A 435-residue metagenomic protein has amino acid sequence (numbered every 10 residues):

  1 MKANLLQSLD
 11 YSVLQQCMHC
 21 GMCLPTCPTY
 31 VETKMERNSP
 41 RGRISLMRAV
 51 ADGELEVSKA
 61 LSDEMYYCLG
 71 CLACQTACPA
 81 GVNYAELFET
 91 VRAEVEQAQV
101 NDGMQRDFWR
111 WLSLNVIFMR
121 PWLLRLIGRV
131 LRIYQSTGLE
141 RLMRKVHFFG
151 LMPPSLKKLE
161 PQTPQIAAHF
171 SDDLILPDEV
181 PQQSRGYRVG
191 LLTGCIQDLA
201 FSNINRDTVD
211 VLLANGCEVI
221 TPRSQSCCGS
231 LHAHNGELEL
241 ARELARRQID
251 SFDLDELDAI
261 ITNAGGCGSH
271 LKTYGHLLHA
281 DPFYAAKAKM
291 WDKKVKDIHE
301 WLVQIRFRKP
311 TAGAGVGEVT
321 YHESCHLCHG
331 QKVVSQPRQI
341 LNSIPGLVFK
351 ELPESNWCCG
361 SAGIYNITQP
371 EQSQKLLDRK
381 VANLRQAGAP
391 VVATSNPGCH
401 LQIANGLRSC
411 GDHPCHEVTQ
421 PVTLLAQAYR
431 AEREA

Functional and structural regions predicted by a protein language model:
M1-L6, Y30-D63, G81-L112, H413-L424: Non-heme iron-sulfur electron-transfer modules
K2-L14, L55-M65, L213-G216, I344-F349: Short, intrinsically disordered, charge-biased short linear motifs at domain edges
Y11-Y30, S58, S62-V82, H326 (+1 more regions): Cysteine-centered iron-sulfur cluster-binding motifs in ferredoxin-type domains/subunits of redox enzymes
Q15, K34-N38, E56, H232-E239: Alpha-helix capping and helix-loop boundary segments enriched in small/acidic/polar residues
Q16, R43-L46, E64-Y67, R188 (+2 more regions): Residue-level recognition of specific faces of alpha-helices
M22-P25, M35-S39, E218-T221: N-terminal glycine-rich anion-binding loops that anchor highly charged ligand groups
P25, S45-A49, K59, D63-Y66 (+9 more regions): N-terminal, well-ordered alpha-helical segments
Y84-A435: Iron-sulfur cluster-binding electron-transfer modules in prokaryotic oxidoreductases
